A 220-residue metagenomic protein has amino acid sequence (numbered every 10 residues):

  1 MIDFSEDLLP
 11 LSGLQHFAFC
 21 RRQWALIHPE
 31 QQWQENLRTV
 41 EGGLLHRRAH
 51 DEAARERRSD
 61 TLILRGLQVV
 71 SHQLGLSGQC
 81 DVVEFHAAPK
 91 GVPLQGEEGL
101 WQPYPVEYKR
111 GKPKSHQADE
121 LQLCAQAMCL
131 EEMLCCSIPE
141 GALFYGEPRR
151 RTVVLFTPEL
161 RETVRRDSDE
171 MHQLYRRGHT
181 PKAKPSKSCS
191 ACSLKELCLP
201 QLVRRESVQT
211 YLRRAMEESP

Functional and structural regions predicted by a protein language model:
M1-P105, R205, R214-P220: Metal-dependent nuclease catalytic cores that hydrolyze phosphodiester bonds in DNA/RNA, characterized by
F4-D7, E170-S186: Short, intrinsically disordered, charge-biased short linear motifs at domain edges
L11, R22-Q23, R161, S168 (+2 more regions): Alpha-helix initiation and N-capping motif
F17, H28, T163, D167 (+2 more regions): Residues that form generic nucleotide/phosphate-binding pockets
C20, H179-P220: Cysteine-cluster motifs in flexible loop/terminal segments that predominantly coordinate metals
R55-R58, Y145-R151, T180-K187: Noncatalytic linker/hinge segments flanking ATPase motor cores
S77-G78, E84-R177, S190-E196: Nucleic-acid nuclease catalytic cores
